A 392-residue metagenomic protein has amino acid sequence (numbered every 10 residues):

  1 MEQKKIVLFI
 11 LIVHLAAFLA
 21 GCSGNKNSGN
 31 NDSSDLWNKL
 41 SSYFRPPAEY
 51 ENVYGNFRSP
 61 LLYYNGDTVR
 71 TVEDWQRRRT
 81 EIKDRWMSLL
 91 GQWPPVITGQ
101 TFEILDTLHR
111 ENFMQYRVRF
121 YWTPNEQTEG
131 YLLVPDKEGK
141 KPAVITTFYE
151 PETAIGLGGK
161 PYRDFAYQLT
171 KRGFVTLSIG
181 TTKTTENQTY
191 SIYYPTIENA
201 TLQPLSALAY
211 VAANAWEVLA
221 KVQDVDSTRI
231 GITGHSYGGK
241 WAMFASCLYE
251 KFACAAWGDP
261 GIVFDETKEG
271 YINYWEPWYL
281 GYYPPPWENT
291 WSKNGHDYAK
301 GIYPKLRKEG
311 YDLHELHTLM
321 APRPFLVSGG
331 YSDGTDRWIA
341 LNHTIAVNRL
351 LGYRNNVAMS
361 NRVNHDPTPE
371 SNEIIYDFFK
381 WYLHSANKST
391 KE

Functional and structural regions predicted by a protein language model:
F18-G21: C-terminal motif of bacterial Sec signal peptides marking the signal peptidase cleavage site
G29-S88, Q92, K388-E392: N-terminal pre-domain segments of enzymes
T80, G91-G139: N-terminal cap/lid segment of alpha/beta-hydrolase-fold proteins
G139-K140, I145-K221, K268-N273: Cap/lid segment of the alpha/beta-hydrolase catalytic domain
N214-Y279: Primarily recognizes the serine-hydrolase "nucleophile elbow" in alpha/beta-hydrolase and SGNH/GDSL folds
G258-L316, R337, R349-R354: Mobile cap/lid helix-loop segments that gate and shape the active-site cleft of serine hydrolases
A321-T335: Conserved strand-to-loop "acid loop" that flanks and positions the catalytic carboxylate
L341-E392: C-terminal catalytic histidine-bearing segment of alpha/beta-hydrolase fold enzymes
